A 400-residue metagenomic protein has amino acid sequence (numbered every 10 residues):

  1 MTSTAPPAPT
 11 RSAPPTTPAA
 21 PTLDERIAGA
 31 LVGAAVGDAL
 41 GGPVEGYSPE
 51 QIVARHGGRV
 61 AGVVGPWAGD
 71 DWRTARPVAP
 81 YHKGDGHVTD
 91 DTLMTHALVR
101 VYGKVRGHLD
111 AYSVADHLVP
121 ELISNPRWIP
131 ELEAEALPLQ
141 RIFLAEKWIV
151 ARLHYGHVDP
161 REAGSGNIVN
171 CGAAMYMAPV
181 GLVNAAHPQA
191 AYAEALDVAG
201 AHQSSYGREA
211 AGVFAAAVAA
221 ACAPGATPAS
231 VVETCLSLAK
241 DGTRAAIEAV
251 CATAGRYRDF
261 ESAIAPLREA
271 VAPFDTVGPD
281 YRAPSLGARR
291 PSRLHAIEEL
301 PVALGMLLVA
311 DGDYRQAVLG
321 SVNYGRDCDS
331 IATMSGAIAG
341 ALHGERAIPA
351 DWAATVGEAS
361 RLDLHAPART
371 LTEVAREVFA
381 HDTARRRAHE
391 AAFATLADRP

Functional and structural regions predicted by a protein language model:
T2-P400: Structured, active/binding-site neighborhoods that engage oxygen-rich ligands
